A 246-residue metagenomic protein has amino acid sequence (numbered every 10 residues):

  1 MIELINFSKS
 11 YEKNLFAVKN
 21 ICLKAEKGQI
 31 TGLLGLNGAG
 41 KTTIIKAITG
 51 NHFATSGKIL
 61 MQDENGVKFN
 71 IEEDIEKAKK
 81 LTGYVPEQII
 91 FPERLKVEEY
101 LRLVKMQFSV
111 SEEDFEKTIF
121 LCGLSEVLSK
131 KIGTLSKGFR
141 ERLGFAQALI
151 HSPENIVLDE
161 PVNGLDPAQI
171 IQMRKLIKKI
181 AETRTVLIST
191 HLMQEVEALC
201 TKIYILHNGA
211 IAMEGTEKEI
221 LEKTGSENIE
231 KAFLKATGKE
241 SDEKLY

Functional and structural regions predicted by a protein language model:
T49: Helix-to-loop junction immediately C-terminal to a conserved catalytic motif
G57-E73, K77-A78: Conserved ABC transporter NBD signature motif
R102, M106, E112-L128: Conserved ABC ATPase "signature" region
I156-E160: Catalytic Walker B motif of ABC-type/P-loop ATPase nucleotide-binding domains
I170-E182: Helical segment within the ABC ATPase nucleotide-binding domain
E214-G215: ABC ATPase "signature
